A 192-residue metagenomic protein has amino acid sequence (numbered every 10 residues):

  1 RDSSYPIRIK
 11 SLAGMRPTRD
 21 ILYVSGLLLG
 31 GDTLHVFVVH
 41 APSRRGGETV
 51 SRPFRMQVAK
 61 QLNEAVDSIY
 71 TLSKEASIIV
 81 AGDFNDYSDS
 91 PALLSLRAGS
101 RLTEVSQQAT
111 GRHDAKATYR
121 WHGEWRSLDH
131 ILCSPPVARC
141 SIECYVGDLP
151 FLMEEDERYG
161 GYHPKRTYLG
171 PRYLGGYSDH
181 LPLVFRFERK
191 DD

Functional and structural regions predicted by a protein language model:
R1-A41: Structured beta-strand-rich core segments of catalytic domains in phosphoester-bond hydrolases
I7-I9, I21, V39, I69 (+3 more regions): Weak global preference for isoleucine
K10-L12, R45-R55, V80-A81, K116-W121 (+1 more regions): Second-shell loop/turn segments in exported
G14-R16, D67-A76, D86-D192: Metal-dependent phosphoester-hydrolase catalytic domains
S25-T110: Extracytoplasmic, non-cytosolic globular domains
